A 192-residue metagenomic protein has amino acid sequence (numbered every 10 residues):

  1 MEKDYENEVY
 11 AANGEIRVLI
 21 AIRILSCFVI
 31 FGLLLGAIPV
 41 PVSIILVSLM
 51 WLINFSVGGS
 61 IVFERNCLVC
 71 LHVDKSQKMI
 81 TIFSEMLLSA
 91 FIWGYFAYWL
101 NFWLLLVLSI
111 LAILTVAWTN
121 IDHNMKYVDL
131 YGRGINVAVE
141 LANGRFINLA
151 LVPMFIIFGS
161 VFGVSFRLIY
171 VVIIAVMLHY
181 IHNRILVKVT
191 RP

Functional and structural regions predicted by a protein language model:
M1-V18, C67-L68: N-terminal juxtamembrane cytosolic/stromal segments of multi-pass membrane proteins
E2-D4, V187-P192: Short, charged juxtamembrane terminal tails flanking transmembrane helices
E15-E64, D74-D129, N136-V189: Alpha-helical transmembrane segments and immediately adjacent membrane-interfacial amphipathic helices
